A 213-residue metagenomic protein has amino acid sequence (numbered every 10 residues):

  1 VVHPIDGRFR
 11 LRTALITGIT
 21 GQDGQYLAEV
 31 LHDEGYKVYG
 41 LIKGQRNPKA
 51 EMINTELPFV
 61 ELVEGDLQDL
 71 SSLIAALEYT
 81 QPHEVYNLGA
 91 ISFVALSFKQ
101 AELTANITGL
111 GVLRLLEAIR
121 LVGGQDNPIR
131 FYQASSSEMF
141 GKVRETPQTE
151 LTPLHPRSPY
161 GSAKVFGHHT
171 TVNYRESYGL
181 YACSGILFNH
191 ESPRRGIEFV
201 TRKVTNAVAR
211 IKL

Functional and structural regions predicted by a protein language model:
V2-S192: N-terminal Rossmann-like NAD(P)+-binding domain of SDR-like oxidoreductases, especially those catalyzing
E145, R210-L213: Charged, solvent-exposed alpha-helical segments that act as regulatory interaction surfaces
V165, H190-N206, L213: Glycine/proline-rich active-site loop of Rossmann-fold NAD(P)-dependent oxidoreductases
